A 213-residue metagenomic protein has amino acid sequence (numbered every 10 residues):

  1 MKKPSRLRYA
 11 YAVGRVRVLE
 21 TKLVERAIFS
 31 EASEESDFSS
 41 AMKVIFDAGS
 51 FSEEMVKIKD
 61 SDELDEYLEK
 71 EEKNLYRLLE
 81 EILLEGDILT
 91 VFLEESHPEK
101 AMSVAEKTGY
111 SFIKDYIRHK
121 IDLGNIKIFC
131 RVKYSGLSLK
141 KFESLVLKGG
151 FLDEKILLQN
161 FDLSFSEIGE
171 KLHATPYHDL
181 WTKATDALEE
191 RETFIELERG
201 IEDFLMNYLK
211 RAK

Functional and structural regions predicted by a protein language model:
M1-K213: N-terminal domain-start signal
